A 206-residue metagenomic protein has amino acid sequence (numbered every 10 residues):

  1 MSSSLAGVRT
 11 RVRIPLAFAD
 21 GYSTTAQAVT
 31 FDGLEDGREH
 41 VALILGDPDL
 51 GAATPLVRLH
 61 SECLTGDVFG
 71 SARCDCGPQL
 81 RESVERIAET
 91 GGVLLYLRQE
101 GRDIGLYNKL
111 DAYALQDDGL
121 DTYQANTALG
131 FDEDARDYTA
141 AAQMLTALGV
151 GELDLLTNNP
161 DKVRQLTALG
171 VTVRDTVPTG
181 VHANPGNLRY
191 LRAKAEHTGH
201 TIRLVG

Functional and structural regions predicted by a protein language model:
M1-G206: Catalytic domains of riboflavin
